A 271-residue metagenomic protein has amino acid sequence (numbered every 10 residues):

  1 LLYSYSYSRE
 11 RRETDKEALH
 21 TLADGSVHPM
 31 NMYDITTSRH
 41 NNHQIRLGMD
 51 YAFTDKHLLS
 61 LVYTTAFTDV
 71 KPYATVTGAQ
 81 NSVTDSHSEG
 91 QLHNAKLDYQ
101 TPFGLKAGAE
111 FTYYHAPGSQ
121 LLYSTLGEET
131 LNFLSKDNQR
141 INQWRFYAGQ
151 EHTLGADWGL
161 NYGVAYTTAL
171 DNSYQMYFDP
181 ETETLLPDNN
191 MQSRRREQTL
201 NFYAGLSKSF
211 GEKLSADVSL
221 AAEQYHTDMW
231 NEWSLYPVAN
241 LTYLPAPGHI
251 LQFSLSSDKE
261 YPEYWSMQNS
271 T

Functional and structural regions predicted by a protein language model:
L1-Y73, T84-Y114, G149-L160, N240-G248 (+3 more regions): Membrane-proximal, glycine/serine-rich, low-complexity loop/turn segments characteristic of large bacterial
R12-H28, A66, K71-Q80, P117-G127 (+3 more regions): Outer-membrane beta-barrel translocator domains and adjoining extracellular loop/strand segments of Gram-negative
M30-I35, G78-S86, N94, E129-K136 (+3 more regions): Extracellular loop and loop/strand-boundary signature of outer-membrane beta-barrel proteins
T36-N42, T84-L92, S135-Q143, S193-T199 (+1 more regions): Transmembrane beta-barrel outer-membrane domains
L47-G48, L61, A95-Y114, L121-Y123 (+5 more regions): Large, well-folded core regions of big proteins
I141-Q143, G155-D171, T182-T271: Structural signature of Gram-negative outer-membrane beta-barrels, strongest in the C-terminal barrel of TonB-dependent
